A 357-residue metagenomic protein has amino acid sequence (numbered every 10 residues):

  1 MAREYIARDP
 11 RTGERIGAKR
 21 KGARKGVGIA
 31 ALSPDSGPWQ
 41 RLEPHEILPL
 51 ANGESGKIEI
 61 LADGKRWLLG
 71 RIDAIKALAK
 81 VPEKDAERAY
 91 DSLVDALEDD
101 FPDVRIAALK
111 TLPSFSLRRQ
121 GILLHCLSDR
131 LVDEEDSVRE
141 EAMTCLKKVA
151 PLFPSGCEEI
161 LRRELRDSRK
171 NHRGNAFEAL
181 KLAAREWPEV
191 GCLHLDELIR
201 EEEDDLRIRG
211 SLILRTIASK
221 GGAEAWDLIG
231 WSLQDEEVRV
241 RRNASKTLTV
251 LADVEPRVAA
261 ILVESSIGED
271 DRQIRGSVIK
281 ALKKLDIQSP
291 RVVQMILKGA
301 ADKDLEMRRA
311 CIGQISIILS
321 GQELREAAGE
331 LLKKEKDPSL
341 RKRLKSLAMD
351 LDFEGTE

Functional and structural regions predicted by a protein language model:
A2-I72: N-terminal "cap/leader" segments of large eukaryotic alpha-helical scaffolds
A2-L32, E134, R139, A150 (+5 more regions): Long, contiguous interaction/recruitment modules in multidomain scaffold/adaptor proteins
S33-L50, L69-K84, D95, D103-R118 (+9 more regions): Structural detector for internal amphipathic alpha-helices that build alpha-solenoid repeat scaffolds
L48-A62, E83-E98, L117-V132, L152-R166 (+6 more regions): Amphipathic alpha-helical scaffolding segments comprising HEAT/armadillo-like alpha-solenoid repeats
R66-W67, D100-F101, E134-E135, S168-R169 (+5 more regions): Short inter-helical turns and helix N-cap capping residues of alpha-solenoid HEAT/ARM repeat scaffolds
E264, R272-K342: Ankyrin-repeat and related helical/solenoid repeat scaffolds used for protein-protein interactions
